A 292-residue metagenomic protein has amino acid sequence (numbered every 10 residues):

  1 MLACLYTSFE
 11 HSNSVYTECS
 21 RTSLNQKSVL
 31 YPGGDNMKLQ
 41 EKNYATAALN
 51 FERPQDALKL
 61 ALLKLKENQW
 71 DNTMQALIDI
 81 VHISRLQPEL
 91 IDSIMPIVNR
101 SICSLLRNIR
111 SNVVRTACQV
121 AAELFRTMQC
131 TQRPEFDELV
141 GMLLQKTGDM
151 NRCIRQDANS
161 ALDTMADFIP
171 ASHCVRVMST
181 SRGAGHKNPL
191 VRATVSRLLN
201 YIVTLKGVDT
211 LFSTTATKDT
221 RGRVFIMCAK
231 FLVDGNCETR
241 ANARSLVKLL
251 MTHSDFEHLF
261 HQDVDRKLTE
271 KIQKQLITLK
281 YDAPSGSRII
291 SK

Functional and structural regions predicted by a protein language model:
M1-K292: Extended, low-complexity, acidic/polar intrinsically disordered regions that flank or interrupt HEAT/TOG/ARM solenoid
